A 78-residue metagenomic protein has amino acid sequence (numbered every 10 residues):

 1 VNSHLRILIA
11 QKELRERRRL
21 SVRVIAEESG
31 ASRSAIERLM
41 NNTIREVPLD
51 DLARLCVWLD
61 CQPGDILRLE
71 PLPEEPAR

Functional and structural regions predicted by a protein language model:
V1-V24: A short, Lys/Arg-rich alpha-helix, primarily the initiator
E16-R38: Short alpha-helical DNA-recognition segment
R19-L20, V47-D50: Residue-level signal for the short linker/turn that defines the boundary of a DNA-recognition helix
R38, N42, R54, L72: Alpha-helical DNA-recognition elements
T43-P48, E75-P76: Short, solvent-exposed alpha-helical "recognition" segments
D50-D65: DNA major-groove recognition helix of helix-turn-helix/homeodomain DNA-binding modules
L67-R78: Short, charged recognition helix plus adjacent turn of helix-turn-helix-like nucleic-acid-binding domains
